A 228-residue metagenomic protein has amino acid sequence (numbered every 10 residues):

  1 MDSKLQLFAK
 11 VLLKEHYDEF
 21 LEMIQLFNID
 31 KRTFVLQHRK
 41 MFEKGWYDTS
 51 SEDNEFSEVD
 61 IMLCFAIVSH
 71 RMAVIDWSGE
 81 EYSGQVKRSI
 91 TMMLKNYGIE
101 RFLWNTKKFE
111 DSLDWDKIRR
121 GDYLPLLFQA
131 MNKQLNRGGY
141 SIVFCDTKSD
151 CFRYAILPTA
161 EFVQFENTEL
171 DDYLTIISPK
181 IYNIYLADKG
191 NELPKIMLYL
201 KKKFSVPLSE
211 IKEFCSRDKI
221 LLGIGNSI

Functional and structural regions predicted by a protein language model:
M1, D116-I181: Acidic, proline/glycine-rich low-complexity IDRs
M1-F102: N-terminal "domain-start" segment
A9-K10, R153-Y154, I184-K189: A short, ordered amphipathic alpha-helix with a cationic face
L21-M41, F102-I118, L135-F152, P179 (+1 more regions): Short glycine-rich, low-complexity/disordered patches
Y47, I61-L63, I67, I75 (+5 more regions): Generic preference for hydrophobic/aromatic residues in regular secondary structure cores
I75-V143: Surface-exposed, low-hydrophobicity interaction/linker segments
N96, R137, D171, K202-K203: Residues at alpha-helix termini
S178-I228: Short, amphipathic alpha-helical interaction segments embedded in low-complexity terminal/linker regions of eukaryotic
